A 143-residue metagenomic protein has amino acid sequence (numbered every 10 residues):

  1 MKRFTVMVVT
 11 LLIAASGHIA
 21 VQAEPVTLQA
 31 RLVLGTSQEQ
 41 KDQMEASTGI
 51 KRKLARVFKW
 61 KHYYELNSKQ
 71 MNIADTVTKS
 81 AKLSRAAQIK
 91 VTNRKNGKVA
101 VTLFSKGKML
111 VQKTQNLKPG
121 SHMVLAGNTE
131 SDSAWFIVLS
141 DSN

Functional and structural regions predicted by a protein language model:
M1-F4: Positively charged n-region of N-terminal signal peptides that target proteins for export
M7, A14-V21: C-terminal segment of classical bacterial N-terminal signal peptides
Q22-N143: Outer membrane pore-forming secretion/assembly proteins and partners of Gram-negative envelopes
